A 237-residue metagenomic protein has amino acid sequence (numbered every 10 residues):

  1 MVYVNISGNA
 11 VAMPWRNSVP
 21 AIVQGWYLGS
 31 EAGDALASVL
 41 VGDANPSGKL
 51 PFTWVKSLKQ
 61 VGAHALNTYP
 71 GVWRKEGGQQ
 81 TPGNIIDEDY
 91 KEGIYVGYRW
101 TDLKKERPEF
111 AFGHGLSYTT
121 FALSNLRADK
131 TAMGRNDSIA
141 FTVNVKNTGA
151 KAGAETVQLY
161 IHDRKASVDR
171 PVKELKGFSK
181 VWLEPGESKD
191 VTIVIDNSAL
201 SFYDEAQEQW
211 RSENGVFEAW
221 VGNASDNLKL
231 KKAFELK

Functional and structural regions predicted by a protein language model:
V4-A154, E213-N214, E218-G222, L228 (+1 more regions): Secreted, periplasmic, or luminal enzymes acting at the cell surface/secretory milieu
G25-L28, T131-G134, G177-E184, Q207-Q209: Short, contiguous acidic/charged loop-to-helix segments that flank catalytic cores in large enzymes
A122, R127, N144, G177-E184 (+2 more regions): Generic structural detector for well-ordered beta-strands
S138-A140, S188-T192, K229-K231: Intrinsic-disorder/low-complexity, polar/charged segments enriched in Ser/Thr/Lys/Arg/Asp/Glu/Gln
A150-S167, K173-L175: Short acidic, flexible loop segments centered on an aromatic residue
S167-E205: Intrinsically disordered, low-complexity Pro/Gly/Ser/Thr-rich segments with frequent PxxP/GP/PP motifs and embedded
V194-N223: Short, surface-exposed ligand- or partner-binding patches at beta-edge/loop junctions that are enriched in aromatics
